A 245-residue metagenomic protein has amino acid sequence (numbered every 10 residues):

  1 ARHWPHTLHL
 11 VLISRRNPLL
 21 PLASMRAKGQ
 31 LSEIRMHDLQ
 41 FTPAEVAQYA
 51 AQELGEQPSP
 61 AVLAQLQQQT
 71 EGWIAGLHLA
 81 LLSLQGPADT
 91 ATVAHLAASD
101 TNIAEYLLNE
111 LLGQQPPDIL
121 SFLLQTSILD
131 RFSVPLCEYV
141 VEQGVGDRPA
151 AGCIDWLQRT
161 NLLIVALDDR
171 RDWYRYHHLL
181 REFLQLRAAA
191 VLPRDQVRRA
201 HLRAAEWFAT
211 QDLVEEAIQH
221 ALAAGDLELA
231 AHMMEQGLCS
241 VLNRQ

Functional and structural regions predicted by a protein language model:
R2-Q69, I74-S83, N102-Y106, L180-L186: Alpha-helical sensor/transducer elements of the RecA-like P-loop NTPase core
R15-R16, S59, E105-R187, R199-L202: C-terminal boundary/linker of central alpha/beta nucleotide-binding cores
P18-L19, Q85, R131, L238-C239: Surface-exposed, flexible loop/turn segments at secondary-structure boundaries
Y49-Q52, A64-Q69, A75-H95, S121-I128 (+3 more regions): C-terminal helical "lid" of AAA+/P-loop NTPase domains
E56-P58, D89-V93, Q143-V145, A188-D195 (+1 more regions): Short, polar/flexible loop-turn hinges at active-site or ligand-entry regions and domain interfaces
V62, G72-A80, D118-F122, P149 (+4 more regions): Residue-level detector of well-ordered alpha-helical segments, enriched for hydrophobic/aromatic packing positions
A190-Q245: Extended alpha-helical scaffolding segments used for macromolecular assembly and cargo binding
